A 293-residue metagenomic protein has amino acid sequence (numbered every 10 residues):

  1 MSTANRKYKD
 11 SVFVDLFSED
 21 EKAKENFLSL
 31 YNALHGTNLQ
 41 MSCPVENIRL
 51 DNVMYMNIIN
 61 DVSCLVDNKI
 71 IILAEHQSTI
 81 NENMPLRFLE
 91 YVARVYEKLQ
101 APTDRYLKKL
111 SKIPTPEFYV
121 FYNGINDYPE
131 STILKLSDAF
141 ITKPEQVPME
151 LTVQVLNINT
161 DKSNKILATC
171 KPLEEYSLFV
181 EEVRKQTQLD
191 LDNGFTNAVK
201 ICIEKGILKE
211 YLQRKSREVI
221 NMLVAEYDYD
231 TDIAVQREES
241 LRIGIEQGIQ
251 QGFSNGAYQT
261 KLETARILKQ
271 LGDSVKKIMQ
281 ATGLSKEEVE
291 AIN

Functional and structural regions predicted by a protein language model:
M1-I166, I243: Accessory alpha/beta interaction modules
S2-T3, L65-S78, D104, L156 (+1 more regions): Short, charged alpha-helical interaction segments and adjacent helix-coil junctions
P172-L173: Solvent-exposed, non-transmembrane segments of extracytoplasmic/periplasmic domains
